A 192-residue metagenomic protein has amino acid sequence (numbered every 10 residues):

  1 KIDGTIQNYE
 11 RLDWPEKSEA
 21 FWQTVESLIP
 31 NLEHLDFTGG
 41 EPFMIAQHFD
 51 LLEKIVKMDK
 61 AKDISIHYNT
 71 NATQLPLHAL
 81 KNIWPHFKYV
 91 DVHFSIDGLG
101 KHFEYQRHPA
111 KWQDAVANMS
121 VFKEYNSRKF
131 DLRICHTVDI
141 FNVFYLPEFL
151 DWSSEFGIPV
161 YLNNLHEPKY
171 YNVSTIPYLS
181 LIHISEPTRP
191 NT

Functional and structural regions predicted by a protein language model:
K1-K17, I29-A46, M58-H78, P85-A117 (+2 more regions): Core AdoMet radical
F21-T24, L51, A115-N118, F149: Alpha-helical packing segments of well-folded alpha/beta enzyme cores
E26, V56-D59, W84, K123-N126 (+1 more regions): N-terminal cationic-hydrophobic initiation segments that often serve targeting/anchoring roles
F49-E53, P76-W84, Y145-P147: Distinct, well-ordered alpha-helical segments
F141-S154: Catalytic cores of alpha/beta
Y170-L181: PAPS-dependent sulfotransferase catalytic core
I182-T192: Single conserved hydrophobic/aromatic residue that forms the stacking wall/gate of nucleotide- or nucleobase-binding
